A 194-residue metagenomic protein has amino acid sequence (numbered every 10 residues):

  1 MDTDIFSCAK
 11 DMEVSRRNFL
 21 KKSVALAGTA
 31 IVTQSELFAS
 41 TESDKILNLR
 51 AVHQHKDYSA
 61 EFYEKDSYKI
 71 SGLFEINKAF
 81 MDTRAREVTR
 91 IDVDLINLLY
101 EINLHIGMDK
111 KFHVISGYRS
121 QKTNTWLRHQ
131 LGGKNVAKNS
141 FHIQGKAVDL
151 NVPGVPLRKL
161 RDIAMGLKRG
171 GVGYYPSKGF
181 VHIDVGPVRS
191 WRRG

Functional and structural regions predicted by a protein language model:
M1-V14: N-terminal secretory signal peptides
S15-T29: N-terminal export leaders
L26-A27, F62, S190: Generic hydrophobic alpha-helical segments
L37-A39: Boundary at the C-terminal end of the N-terminal hydrophobic targeting segment
L47-Y175, V181-P187: Cell-envelope/glycan interface and biosynthesis
V188-G194: Short, low-order "capping/linker" segments at domain edges
